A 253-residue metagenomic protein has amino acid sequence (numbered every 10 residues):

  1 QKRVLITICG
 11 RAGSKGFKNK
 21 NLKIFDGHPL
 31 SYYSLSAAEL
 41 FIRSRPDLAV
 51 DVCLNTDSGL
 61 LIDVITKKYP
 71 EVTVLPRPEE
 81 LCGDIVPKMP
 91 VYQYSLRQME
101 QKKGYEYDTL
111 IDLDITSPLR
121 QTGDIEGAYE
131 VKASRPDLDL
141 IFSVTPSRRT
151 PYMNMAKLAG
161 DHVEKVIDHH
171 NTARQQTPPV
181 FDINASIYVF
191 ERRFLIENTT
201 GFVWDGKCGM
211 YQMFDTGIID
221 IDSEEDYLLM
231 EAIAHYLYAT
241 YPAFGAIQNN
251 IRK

Functional and structural regions predicted by a protein language model:
Q1-K18: N-terminal nucleotide-binding beta1-loop-alpha1 segment
R3-I8, A38, D51-L54: Hydrophobic targeting segments
L30-A49: A short, N-terminal amphipathic alpha-helix
L48-C53, T216-G217: Short active-site oxyanion
D57-T109, E126-G127: Short phosphate-binding loop-to-helix
P90, S117-K207, Y211-F214: Conserved core of the sugar-phosphate nucleotidyltransferase
Y211-Q212, T216-K253: Hydrophobic helical membrane-anchoring modules
